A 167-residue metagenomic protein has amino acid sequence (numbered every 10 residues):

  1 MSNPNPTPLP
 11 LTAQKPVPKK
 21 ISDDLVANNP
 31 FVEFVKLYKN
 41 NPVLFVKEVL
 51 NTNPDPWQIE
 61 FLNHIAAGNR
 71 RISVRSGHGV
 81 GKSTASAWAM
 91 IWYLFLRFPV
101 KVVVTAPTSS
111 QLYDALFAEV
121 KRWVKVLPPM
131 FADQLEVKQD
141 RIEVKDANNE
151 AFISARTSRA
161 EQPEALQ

Functional and structural regions predicted by a protein language model:
S2-Q167: Phosphate/NTP-binding elements of NTP-utilizing enzymes
